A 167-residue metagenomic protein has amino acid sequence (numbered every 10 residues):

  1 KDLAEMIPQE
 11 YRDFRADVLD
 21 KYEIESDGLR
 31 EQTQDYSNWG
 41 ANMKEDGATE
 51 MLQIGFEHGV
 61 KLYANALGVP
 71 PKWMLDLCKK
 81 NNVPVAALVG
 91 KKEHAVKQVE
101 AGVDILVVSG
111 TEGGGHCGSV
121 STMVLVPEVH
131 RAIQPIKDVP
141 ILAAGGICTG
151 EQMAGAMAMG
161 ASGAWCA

Functional and structural regions predicted by a protein language model:
K1-I136: Active-site entrance/lid segments in N-terminal catalytic domains of soluble metabolic enzymes
L67, P140-I147, C166: Glycine-rich beta-strand-to-loop/alpha-helix junction loops that act as flexible
V107-S119, I147-A167: Glycine-rich phosphate-binding active-site loops on the catalytic face of alpha/beta enzymes
A132-A144, M153: A compositional/structural signature marking long, glycine- and acidic/polar-rich segments with frequent tryptophans
